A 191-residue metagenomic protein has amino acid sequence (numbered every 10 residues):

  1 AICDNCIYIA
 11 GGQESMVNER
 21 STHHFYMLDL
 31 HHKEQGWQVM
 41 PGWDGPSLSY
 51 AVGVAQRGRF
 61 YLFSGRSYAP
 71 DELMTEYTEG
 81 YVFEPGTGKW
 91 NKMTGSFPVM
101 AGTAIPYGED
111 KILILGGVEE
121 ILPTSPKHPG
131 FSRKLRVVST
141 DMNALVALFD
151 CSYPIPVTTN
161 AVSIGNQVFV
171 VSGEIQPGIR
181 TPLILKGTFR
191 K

Functional and structural regions predicted by a protein language model:
A1-K191: Kelch-like beta-propeller repeat domains
